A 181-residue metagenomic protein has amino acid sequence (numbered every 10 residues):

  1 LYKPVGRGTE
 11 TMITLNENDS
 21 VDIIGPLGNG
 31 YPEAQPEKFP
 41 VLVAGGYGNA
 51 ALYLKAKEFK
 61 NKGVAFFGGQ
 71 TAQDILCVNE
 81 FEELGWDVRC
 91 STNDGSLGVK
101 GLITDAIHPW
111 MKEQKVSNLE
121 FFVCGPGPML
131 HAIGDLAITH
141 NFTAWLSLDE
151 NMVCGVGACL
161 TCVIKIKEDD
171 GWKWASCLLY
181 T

Functional and structural regions predicted by a protein language model:
L1-E17: Ferredoxin-reductase
V21, P26-G28, P36, V41-A50: Extended interfacial segments that mediate partner engagement and assembly in macromolecular machines
N49-K55, L130: Short glycine/serine/threonine-rich phosphate/pyrophosphate-binding segments that cradle anionic phosphate groups
K62-F67, V88-C90, N141-D149: Short hydrophobic/aromatic-enriched beta-strand-loop microsegments
A72-C124, H131-D135: C-terminal helical cap/extension that packs against the catalytic core of soluble nucleotide-cofactor enzymes
H140-G157, V163-A175: Immediate flanking context of iron-sulfur cluster ligation sites
Y180-T181: Conserved small/polar residues in nucleotide/adenosyl-binding loops
